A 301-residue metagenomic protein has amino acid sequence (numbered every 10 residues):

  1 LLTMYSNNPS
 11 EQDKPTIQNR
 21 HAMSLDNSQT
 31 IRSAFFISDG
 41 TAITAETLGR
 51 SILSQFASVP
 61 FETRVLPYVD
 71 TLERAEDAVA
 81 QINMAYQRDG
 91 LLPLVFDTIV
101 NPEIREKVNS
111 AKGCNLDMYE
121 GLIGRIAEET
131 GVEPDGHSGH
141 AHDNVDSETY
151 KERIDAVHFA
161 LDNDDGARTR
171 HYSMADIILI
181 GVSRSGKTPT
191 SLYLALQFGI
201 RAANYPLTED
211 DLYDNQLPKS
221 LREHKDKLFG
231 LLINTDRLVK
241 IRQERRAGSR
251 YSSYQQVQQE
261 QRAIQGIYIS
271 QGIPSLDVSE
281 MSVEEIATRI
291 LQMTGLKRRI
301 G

Functional and structural regions predicted by a protein language model:
Y5-S6, I17-I52: N-terminal accessory targeting/assembly segments
S38-G40, Y68-V69, D97-N101, E280: Structural motif
V65-I82, V95-T98: Metallocofactor- and cofactor-centric catalytic cores in central/energy metabolism, strongly enriched
N115-D165: Hydrophobic alpha-helical segments and helix pairs
A141, H224-E260: A glycine- and Lys/Arg-enriched "phosphate-lid" helix/loop adjacent to the NTP-binding pocket of small-molecule kinases
E152-R201: Internal active-site segments that recognize and position negatively charged phosphoryl groups and nucleotide moieties
A160-A167, E244, Y251-I286: Small-molecule kinase domains that catalyze NTP-dependent phosphoryl transfer to phosphate-bearing small molecules
A202-Y213: Short beta-strand-centered segment that lines the nucleotide-binding/catalytic pocket of NTP-utilizing
